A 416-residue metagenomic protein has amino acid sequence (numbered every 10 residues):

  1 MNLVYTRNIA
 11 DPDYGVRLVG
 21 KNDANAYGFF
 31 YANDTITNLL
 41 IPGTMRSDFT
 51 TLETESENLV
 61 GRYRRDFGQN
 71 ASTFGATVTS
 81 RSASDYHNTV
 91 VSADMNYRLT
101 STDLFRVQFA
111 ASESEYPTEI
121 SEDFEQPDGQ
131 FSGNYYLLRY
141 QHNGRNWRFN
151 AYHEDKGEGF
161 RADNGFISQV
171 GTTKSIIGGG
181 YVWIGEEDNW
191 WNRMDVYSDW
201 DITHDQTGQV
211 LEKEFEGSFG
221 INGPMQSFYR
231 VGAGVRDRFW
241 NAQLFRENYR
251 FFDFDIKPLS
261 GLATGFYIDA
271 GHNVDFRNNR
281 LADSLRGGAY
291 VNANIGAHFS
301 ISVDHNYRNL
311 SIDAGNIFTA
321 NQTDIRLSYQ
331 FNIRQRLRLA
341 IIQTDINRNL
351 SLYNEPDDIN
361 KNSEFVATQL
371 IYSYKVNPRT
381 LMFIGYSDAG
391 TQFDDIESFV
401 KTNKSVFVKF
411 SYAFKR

Functional and structural regions predicted by a protein language model:
M1-S82, W147-Y152, G159-D163, T173-S175: Active-site cores of enzymes that catalyze phosphoryl transfer or operate on phosphate-rich substrates
N2-V4, D11-V16, L59, T89-S92 (+2 more regions): Short alpha-helical segments and helix-capping/turn motifs at coil-helix boundaries
D11-D13, F105-R416: Exposed, low-structure sequence patches enriched in small/polar residues
L18, E57-G68, S80, N96 (+2 more regions): Contiguous N-terminal and early-domain "leader" segments and peripheral loops that mark the onset or edge of a domain
K21-D23, A32-D34, G68, T79-A83 (+6 more regions): An acidic- and aromatic-residue-enriched active-site/binding cleft used to recognize and process polar
P42-S47, F74-S80, N88-V90, G133 (+3 more regions): Glycine- and acidic
D48, S56-G61, F67-L138, D155: Beta-propeller domains
